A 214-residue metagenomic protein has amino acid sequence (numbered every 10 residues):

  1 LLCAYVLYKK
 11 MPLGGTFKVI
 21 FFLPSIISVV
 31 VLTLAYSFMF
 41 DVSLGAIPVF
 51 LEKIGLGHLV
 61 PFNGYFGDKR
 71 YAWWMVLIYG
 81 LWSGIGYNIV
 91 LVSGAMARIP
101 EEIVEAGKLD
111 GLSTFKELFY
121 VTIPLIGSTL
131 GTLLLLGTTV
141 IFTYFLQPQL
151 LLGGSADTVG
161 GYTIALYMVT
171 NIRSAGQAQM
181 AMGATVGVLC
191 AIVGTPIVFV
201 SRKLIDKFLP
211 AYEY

Functional and structural regions predicted by a protein language model:
L1-Y214: A structural signal for multi-pass alpha-helical bundles of membrane permease subunits that mediate small-molecule
